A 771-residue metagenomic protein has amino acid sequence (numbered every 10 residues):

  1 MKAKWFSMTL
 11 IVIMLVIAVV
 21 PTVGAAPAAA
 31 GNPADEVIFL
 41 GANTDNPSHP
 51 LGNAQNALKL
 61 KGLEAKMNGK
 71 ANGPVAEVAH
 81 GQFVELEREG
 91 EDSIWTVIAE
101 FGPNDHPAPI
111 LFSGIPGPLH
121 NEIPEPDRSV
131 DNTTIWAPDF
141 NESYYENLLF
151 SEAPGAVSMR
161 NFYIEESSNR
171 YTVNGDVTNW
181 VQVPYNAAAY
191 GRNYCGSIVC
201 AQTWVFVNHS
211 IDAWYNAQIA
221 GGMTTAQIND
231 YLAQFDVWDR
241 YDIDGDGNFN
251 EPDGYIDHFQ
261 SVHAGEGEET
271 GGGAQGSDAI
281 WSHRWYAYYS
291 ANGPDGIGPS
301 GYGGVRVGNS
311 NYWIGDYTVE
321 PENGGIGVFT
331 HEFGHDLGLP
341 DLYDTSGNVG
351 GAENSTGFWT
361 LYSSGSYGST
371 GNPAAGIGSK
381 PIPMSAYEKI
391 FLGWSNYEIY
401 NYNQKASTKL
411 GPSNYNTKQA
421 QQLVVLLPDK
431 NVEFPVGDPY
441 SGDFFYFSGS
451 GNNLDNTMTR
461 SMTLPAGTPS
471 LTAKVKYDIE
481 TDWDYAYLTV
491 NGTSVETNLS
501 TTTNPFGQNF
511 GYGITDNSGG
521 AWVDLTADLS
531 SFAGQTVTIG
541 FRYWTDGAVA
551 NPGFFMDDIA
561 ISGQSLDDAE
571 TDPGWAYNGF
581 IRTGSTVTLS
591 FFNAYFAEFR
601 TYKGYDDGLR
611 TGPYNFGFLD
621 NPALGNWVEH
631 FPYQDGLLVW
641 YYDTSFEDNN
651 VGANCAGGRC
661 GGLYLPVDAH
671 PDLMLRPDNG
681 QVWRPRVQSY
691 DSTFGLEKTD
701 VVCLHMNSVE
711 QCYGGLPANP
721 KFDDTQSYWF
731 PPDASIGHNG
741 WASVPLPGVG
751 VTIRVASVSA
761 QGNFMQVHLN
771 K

Functional and structural regions predicted by a protein language model:
T9-A18: Bacterial N-terminal signal peptides
V19-A30: Sec-dependent signal peptide cleavage junction
A29-N354: Active-site-proximal segment of zinc-dependent metalloprotease catalytic domains
N32-N46, P107-Y171, V177, G273-V319 (+6 more regions): Non-catalytic C-terminal accessory/binding modules of secreted extracellular proteins
A466-T468, K476-Y485, G547-A550, Y605: Extended, low-complexity, turn-rich repeat/linker tracts enriched in Gly/Pro/Ser/Thr and Asp/Glu that occur
P469-Y477, T536-W544, A569: Extracellular beta-strand-rich recognition modules
W483, T545-S562: Extracellular carbohydrate recognition
G513-T538, R542-D546: Short, surface-exposed tryptophan/glycine-enriched loops that mediate extracellular molecular recognition
